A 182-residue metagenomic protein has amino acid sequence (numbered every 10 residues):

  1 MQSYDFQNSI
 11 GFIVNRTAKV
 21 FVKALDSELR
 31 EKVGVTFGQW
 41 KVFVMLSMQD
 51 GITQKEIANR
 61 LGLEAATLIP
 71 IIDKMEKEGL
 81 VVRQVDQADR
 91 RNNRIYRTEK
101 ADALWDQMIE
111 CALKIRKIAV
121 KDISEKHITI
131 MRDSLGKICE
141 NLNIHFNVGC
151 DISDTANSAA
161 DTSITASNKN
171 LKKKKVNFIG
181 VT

Functional and structural regions predicted by a protein language model:
M1-S3, K126-T182: C-terminal regulatory/oligomerization modules of transcriptional regulators
M1-V33, N168-T182: N-terminal leader segment of winged-helix/HTH proteins
T17, F21, L61, L104-V120 (+1 more regions): Alpha-helical linker/hinge and terminal dimerization helices associated with HTH transcriptional regulators
K19-T67, C150: N-terminal helix-turn-helix DNA-binding core of bacterial DNA-binding proteins
D73-D133, K137: Charged, amphipathic alpha-helical coiled-coil/dimerization segments
